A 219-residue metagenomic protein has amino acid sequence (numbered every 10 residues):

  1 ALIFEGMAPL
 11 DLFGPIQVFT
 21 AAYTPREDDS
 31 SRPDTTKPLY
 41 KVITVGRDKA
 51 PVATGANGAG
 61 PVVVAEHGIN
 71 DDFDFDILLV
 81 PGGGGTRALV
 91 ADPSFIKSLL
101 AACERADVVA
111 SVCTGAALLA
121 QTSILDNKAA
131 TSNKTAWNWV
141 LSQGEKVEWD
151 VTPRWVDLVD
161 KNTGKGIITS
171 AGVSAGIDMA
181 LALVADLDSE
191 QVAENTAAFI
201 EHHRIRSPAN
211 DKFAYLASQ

Functional and structural regions predicted by a protein language model:
A1-V109, A117-Q121, W137-L141, K146-T152 (+3 more regions): Extended, subdomain-level signal for the structured scaffold at the beginning of enzyme domains
L119-K134: Short beta-strand and adjoining strand-loop segment in the mid-core of the Rossmann-like NAD(P)-dependent dehydrogenase
N127, T152-P153: Short, acidic/polar N-cap/turn motifs at the starts of alpha helices
